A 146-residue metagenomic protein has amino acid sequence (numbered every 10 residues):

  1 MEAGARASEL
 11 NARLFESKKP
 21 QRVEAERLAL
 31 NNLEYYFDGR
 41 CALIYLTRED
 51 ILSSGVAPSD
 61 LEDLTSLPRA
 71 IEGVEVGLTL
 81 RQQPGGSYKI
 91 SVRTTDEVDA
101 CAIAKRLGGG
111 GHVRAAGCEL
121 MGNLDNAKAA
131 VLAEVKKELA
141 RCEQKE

Functional and structural regions predicted by a protein language model:
M1-R106, G111-E146: Hydrophobic helix-and-loop "lid/oligomerization" segment in the mid-to-C-terminal part of catalytic domains
